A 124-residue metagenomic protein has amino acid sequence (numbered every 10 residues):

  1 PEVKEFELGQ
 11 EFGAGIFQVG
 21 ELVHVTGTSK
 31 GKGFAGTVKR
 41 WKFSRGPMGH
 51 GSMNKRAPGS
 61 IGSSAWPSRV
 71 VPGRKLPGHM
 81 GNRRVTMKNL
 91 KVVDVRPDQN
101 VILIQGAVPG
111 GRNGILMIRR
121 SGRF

Functional and structural regions predicted by a protein language model:
P1-G49, R56, S60-F124: Ribosome large-subunit tunnel/peptidyl-transferase-proximal elements
